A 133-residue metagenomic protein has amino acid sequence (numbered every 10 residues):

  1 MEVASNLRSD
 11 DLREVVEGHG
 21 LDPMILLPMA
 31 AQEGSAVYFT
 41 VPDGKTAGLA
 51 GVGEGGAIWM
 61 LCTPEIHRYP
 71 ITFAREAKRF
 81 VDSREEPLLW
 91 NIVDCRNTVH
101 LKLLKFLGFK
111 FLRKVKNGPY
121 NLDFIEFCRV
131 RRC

Functional and structural regions predicted by a protein language model:
M1-L21: Short amphipathic alpha-helix that is part of the acyltransferase structural core
V16-S35: Active-site rim helix/loop that mediates acceptor-substrate recognition in acyltransferases
E33-L49, G53: Conserved beta-hairpin
A50-G56, R113-K116: A conserved beta-strand-loop-helix scaffold within acyl/acetyltransferase catalytic domains
W59-R75: A short, internal acetyl-CoA/4′-phosphopantetheine-binding micro-motif in the GNAT/acyltransferase core
R75-L89, T98, L107: Conserved acyl-CoA
L89-K105, K116-P119: Conserved beta-strand-loop-alpha-helix junction that forms the acyl-donor binding cleft
N117-C133: C-terminal "cap" of GNAT-fold acetyltransferases
